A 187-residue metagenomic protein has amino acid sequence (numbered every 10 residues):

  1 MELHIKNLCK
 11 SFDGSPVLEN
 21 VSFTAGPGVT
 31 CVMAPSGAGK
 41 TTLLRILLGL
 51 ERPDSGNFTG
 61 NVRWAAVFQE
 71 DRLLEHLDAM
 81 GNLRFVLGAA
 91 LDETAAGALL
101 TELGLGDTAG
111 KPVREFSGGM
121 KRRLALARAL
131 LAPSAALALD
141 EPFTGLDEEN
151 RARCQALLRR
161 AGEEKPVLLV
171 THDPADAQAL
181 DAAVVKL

Functional and structural regions predicted by a protein language model:
L48: Helix-to-loop junction immediately C-terminal to a conserved catalytic motif
L77-A89: Q-loop/switch helix immediately C-terminal to the Walker
L91-T108: Conserved ABC ATPase "signature" region
P112-F116: Conserved ABC ATPase signature
L126: Hydrophobic anchor residue at the start of the ABC signature
L137-E141: Catalytic Walker B motif of ABC-type/P-loop ATPase nucleotide-binding domains
E148-N150: Helix N-cap at the start of a conserved alpha-helix in ABC-type nucleotide-binding domains
